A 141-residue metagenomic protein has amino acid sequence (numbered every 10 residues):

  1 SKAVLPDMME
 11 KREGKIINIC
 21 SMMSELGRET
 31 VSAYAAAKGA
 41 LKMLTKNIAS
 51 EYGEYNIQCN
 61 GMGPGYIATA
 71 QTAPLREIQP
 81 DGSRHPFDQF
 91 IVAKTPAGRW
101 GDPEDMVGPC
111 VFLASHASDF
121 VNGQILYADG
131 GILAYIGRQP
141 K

Functional and structural regions predicted by a protein language model:
S1, A37, T45: Active-site helix of classical SDR
P6, S50-E54, D119: Alpha-helical segment proximal to the catalytic Tyr-Lys
S21: Residue(s) in the substrate-gating loop at a strand-loop-helix junction that position the organic substrate next
L26, C110-V111, N122-K141: Short C-terminal tail/terminal secondary-structure segment of NAD(P)H-dependent dehydrogenase/reductase domains
L26-S32, E54-Y55, G98, H116: Active-site loop immediately N-terminal to the catalytic Tyr-X3-Lys motif of short-chain dehydrogenase/reductase
G27-A35, N47, L75, Q139-P140: Active-site loop-to-helix junction immediately N-terminal to the catalytic Tyr of the SDR YXXXK motif in Rossmann-fold
E54, Y66-K94, G137-K141: A glycine/serine/threonine-rich, flexible loop-to-helix segment that serves as the NAD(P) cofactor-binding "lid"
G61, S83-A117, V121, G130: C-terminal helical subdomain
